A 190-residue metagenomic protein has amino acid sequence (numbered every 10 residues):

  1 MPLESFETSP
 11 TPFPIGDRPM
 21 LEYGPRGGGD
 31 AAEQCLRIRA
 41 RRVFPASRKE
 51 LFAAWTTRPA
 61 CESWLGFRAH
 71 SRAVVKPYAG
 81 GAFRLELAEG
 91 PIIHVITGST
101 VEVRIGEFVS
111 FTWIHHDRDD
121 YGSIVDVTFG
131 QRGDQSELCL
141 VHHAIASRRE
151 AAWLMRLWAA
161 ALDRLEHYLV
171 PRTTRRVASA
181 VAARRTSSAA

Functional and structural regions predicted by a protein language model:
P2-S71, A190: Hydrophobic ligand-binding cavity/cleft-lining segments
L3, T112-H167: Beta-strand/loop substructures that line and gate deep hydrophobic ligand-binding cavities in soluble
G24, Y78-F83, E107-T112: Short Pro/Gly-enriched beta-strand edge/turn motifs at strand-loop
A32-Q34, V75, G90-H94, D117-Y121 (+1 more regions): A generic structural micro-feature
R39-A40, P59-V95, V177-T186: Short beta-edge strand/loop motif at the mouth of beta-sheet-based domains
R41, V74, S99, I124-T128: Short, surface-exposed charged micro-motifs
R48-K49, V101-E107, T128-E137: A short, structured loop/turn motif at beta-sheet edges
L51-F52, C61, F83, T100 (+4 more regions): Hydrophobic pocket/interface hotspot
